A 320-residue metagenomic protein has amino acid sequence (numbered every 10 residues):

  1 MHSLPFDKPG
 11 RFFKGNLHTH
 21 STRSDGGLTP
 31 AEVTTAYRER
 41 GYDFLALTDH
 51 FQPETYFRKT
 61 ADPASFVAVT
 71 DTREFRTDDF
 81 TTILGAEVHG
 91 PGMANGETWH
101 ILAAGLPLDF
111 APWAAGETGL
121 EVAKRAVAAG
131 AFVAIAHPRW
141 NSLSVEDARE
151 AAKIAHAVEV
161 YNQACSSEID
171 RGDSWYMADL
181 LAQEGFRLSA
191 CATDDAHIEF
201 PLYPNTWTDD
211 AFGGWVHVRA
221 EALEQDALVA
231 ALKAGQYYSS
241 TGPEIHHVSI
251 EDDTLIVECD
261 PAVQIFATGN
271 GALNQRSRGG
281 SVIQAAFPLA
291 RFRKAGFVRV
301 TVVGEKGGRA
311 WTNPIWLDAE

Functional and structural regions predicted by a protein language model:
M1-F12, P30-V33, G185-S189, A196-E320: C-terminal functional module detector
H2-F132, A136, L143, A151-K153 (+5 more regions): A metal-dependent hydrolase metal-coordination microenvironment
R38-D43, Q183-F186, K233: Sec-exported extracytoplasmic/periplasmic mature domains
W140-S144, I283-A285: Short acidic loop-to-helix transition motifs that present clustered carboxylates
A148-S167, D210-A227: Structural recognition of alpha->loop->beta junctions
